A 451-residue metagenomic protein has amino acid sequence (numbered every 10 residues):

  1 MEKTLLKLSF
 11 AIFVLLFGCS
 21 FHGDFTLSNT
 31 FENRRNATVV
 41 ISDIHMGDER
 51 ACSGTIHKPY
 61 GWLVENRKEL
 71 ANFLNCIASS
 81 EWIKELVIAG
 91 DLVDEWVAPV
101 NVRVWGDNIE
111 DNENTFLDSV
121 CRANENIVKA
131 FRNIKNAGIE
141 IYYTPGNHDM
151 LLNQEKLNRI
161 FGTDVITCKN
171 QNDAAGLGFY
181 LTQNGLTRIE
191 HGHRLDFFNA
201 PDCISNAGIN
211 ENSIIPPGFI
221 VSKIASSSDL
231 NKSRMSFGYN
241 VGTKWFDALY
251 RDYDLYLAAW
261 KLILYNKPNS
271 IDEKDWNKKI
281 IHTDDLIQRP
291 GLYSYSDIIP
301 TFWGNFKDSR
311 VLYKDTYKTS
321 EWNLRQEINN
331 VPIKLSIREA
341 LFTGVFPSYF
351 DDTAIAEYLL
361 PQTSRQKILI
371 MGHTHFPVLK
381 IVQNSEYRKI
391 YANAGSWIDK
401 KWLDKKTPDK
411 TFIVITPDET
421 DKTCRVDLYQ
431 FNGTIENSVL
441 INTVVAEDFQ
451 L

Functional and structural regions predicted by a protein language model:
K3-A11: Sec-dependent signal peptide recognition, specifically the positively charged N-region followed immediately by
F13-S20: Hydrophobic h-region of N-terminal signal peptides that target proteins for export in Gram-negative bacteria
S20-L451: Extended recognition/assembly regions associated with phosphoester-bond processing machinery
